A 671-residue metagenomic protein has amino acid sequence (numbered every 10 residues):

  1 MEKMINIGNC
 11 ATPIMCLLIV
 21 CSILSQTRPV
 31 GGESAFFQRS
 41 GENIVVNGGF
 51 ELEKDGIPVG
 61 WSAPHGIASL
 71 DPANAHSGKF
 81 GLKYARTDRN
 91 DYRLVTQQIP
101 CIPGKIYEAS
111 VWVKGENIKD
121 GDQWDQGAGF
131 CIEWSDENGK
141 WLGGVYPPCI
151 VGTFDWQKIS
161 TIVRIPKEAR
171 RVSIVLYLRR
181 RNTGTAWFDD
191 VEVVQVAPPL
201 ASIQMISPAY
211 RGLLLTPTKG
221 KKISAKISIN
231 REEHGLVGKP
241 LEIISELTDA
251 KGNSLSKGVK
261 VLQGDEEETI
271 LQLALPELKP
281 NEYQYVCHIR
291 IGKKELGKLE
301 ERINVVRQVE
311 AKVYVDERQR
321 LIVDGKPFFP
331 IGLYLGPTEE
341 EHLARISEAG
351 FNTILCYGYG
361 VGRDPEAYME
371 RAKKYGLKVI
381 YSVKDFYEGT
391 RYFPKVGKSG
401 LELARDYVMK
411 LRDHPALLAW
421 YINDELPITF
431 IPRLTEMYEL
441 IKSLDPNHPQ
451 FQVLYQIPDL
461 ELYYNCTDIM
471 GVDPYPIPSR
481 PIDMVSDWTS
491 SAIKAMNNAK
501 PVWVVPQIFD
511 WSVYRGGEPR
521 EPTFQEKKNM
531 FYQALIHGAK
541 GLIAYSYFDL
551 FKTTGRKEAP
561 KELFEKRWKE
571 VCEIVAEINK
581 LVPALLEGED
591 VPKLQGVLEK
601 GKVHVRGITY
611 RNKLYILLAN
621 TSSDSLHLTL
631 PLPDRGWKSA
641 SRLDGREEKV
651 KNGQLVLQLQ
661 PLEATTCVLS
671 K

Functional and structural regions predicted by a protein language model:
Q26-I270: Extracellular and organelle-lumenal recognition/adhesion modules and their flexible linkers in secreted
K294-S347, F451: N-terminal carbohydrate-binding accessory modules
E340-G400, D406-Y407, F430-P449, I482: Aromatic-lined substrate-binding rim segments of carbohydrate-active enzymes
L403-R433, M437, L454-L460, Y464-P476: Active-site groove signature of glycoside hydrolases
I493-Q525, K552-T554: Active-site clefts of carbohydrate-active enzymes
E518-E573: Aromatic/acidic polysaccharide-binding cleft in carbohydrate-active enzymes
L598-R635, L662: Carbohydrate-binding surface patches
K651-K671: C-terminal beta-strand-rich structural cap/linker in extracellular carbohydrate-active enzymes
